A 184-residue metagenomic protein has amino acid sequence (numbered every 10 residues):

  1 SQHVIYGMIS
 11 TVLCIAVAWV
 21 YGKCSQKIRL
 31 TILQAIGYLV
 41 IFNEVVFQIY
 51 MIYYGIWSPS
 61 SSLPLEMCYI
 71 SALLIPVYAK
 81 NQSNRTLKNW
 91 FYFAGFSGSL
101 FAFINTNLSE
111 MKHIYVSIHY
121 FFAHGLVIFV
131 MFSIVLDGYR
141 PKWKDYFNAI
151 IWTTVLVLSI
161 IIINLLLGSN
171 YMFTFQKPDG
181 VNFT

Functional and structural regions predicted by a protein language model:
S1-L13: Hydrophobic transmembrane alpha-helical segments in integral membrane proteins
I5-M8, L63-M67, Y115-F129: Membrane-interface loop-to-helix entry segments
I15-W19, I75, L126-D145: Alpha-helical transmembrane segments in multipass membrane proteins, preferentially the mid-helix core
V20-L33, K80-L87, D137-F147: Membrane-interface helix-boundary motifs at transmembrane edges
I28-A79: A glycine-rich, hydrophobic loop/mini-helix early in the fold
L39-I49, G95-N107, T153-N164: Aromatic-anchored segments of alpha-helical transmembrane domains
I52-P59, N81-R85, T106-I118: Membrane-interface helix caps and helix-loop-helix hairpins in membrane proteins
Y171-T184: Short, membrane-exposed interhelical loops at transmembrane-helix boundaries
